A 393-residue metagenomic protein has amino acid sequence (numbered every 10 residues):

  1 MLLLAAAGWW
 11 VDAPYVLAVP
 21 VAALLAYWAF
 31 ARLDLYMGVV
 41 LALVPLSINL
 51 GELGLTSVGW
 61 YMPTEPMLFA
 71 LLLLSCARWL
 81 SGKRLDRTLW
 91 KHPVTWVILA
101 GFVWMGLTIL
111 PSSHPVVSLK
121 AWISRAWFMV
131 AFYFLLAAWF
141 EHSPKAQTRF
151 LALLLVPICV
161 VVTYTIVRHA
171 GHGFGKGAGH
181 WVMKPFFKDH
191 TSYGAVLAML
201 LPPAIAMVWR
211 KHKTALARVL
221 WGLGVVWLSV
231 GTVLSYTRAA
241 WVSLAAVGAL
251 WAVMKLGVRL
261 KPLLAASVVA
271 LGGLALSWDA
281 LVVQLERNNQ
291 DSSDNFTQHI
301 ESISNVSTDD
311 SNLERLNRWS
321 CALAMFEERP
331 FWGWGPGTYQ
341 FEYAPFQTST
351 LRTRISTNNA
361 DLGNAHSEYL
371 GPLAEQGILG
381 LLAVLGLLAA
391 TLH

Functional and structural regions predicted by a protein language model:
M1-L2, A6-A7, A22-W28, L72 (+6 more regions): Alpha-helical transmembrane segments of multi-pass inner-membrane proteins
W10-P20, D34-V39, G59-T64, A217-R218 (+2 more regions): Short, aromatic-rich membrane-interface segments at the entry and exit of alpha-helical transmembrane domains
W10-V16, T56, W60, D86 (+5 more regions): Membrane-interfacial loop-to-transmembrane-helix junctions in polytopic alpha-helical membrane proteins
V11-Y15, S57-M67, K120-A126, P185-M199 (+3 more regions): Membrane-interface micro-motifs in multi-pass membrane enzymes
Y27-S124: N-terminal hydrophobic segments of proteins, predominantly signal-anchor/transmembrane helices of inner/organellar
I48-L55, P111, F174-F186, I355-L370: Juxtamembrane membrane-water interface segments that cap and precede transmembrane helices
G177-F186, L276-C321, E327, S356-A360: Flexible juxtamembrane loops connecting transmembrane helices in multi-pass membrane enzymes that build or modify
N305-S320, E328, W332-Q376: Long extracytoplasmic/lumenal interhelical loops at the membrane interface of multi-pass membrane proteins
